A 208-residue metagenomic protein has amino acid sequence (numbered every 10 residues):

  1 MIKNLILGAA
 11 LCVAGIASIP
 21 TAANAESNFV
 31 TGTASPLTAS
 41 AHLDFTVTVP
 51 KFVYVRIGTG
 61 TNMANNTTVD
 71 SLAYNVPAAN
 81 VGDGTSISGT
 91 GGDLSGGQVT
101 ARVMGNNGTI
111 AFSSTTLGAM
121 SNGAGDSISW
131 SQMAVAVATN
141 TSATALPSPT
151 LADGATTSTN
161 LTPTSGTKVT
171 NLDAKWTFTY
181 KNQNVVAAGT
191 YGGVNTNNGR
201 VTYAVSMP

Functional and structural regions predicted by a protein language model:
M1-A9: Bacterial N-terminal signal peptides that target proteins for export
K3, A17-I19, T141-A143: A mid-sequence interfacial segment
A9-V13, T33-P36: Short N-terminal leader segment in a subset of presequences, especially plant chloroplast and some mitochondrial
A14-N24: C-terminal segment of classical bacterial N-terminal signal peptides
N24-P149, S158-P208: N-terminal small/polar-rich segments of proteins
A152-D153: Short beta-strand and strand-turn-strand segments in soluble, beta-rich domains
